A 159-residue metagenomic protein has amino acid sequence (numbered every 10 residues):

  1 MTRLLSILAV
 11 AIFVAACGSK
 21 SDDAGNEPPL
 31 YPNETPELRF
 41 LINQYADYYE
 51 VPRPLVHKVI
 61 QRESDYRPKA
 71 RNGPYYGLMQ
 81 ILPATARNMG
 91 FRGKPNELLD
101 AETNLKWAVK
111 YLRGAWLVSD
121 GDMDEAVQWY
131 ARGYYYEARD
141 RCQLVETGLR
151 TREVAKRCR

Functional and structural regions predicted by a protein language model:
T2-V10: Sec-dependent signal peptide recognition, specifically the positively charged N-region followed immediately by
F13-A16: C-terminal motif of bacterial Sec signal peptides marking the signal peptidase cleavage site
G18, A24-Q61: Export/targeting segments at the very N-terminus of extracytoplasmic proteins
V51-Y66, A108, V127-A131: Short, functionally critical alpha-helical segments immediately adjacent to catalytic or ligand/cofactor-binding
S64-R67, T85-N88, G133-Y136: Solvent-exposed loop/turn segments at secondary-structure junctions within structured extracellular/periplasmic domains
P74-F91: Substrate-binding/active-site groove segments that recognize and process beta-1,4-linked N-acetyl-hexosamine
N96-T103: A short, structured beta-strand-centered segment in the mid-to-C-terminal lobe of catalytic cores from group-transfer
V109-R152, R157: Catalytic and binding regions of secreted/periplasmic enzymes and modules that target cell-wall glycans
